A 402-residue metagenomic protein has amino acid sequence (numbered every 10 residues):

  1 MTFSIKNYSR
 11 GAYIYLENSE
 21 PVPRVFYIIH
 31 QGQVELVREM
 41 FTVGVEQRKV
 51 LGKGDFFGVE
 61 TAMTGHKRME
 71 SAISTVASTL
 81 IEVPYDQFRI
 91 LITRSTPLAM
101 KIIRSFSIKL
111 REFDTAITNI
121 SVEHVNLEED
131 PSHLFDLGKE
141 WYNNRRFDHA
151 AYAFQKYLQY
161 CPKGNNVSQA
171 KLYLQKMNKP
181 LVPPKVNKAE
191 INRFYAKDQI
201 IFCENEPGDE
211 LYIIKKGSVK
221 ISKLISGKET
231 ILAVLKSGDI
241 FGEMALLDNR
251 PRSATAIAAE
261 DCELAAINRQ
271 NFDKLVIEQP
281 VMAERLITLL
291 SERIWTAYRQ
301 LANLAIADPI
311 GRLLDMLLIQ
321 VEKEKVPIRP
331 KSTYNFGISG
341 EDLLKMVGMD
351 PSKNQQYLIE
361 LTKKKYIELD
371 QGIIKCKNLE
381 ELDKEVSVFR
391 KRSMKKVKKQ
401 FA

Functional and structural regions predicted by a protein language model:
M1-E39, Q175-K228, S237: Regulatory nucleotide-sensing modules
K6-S9, V83, N126-D136, R193-A196 (+2 more regions): Alpha-helix N-cap/N′ positions at the starts of helices
E46-I103, A233-I287, W295: Cyclic-nucleotide recognition modules
L91, T96-N119, C161-P180, A283-I294: Short, structured interface segments
T115-H133, P184-N187: TPR-adjacent "capping" and linker segments in tetratricopeptide-repeat scaffold/adaptor proteins
I120-V125, A297-P309, P327-S332: Short, Lys/Arg-enriched, Trp-marked, Pro/Gly-tolerant hinge/linker segments that flank
L127-M177, P309, M316, E322-A402: Phosphate-/nucleic-acid-contacting segments
